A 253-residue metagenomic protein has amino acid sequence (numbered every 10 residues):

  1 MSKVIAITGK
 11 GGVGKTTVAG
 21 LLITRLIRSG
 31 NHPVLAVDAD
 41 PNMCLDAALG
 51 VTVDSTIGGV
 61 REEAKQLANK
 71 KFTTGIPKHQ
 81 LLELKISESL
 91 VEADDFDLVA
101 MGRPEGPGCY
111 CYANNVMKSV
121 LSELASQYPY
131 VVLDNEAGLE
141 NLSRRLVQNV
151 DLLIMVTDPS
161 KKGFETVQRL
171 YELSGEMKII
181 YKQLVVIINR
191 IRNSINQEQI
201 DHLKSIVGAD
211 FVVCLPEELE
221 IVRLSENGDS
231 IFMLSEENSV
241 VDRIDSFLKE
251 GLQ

Functional and structural regions predicted by a protein language model:
K3-P41: Walker A/P-loop phosphate-binding motif and the immediately C-terminal alpha-helix
V4, A36, F96-L98, F211-C214: Conserved beta-strand scaffold positions in the cores of enzyme catalytic domains, especially in NTP/NDP-utilizing
G20, E237-L252: Short, amphipathic alpha-helical "lid/cap" segments that border enzyme active or binding sites
R28-D94: N-terminal phosphate/diphosphate-binding loop that engages ATP/GTP or pyrophosphate donors across diverse enzyme folds
A39-N42, R190-R192, E218: Residues in the short beta-alpha loop(s) of Rossmann-like NAD(P)-binding domains
K78-A93, D97-L133: Cytosolic-facing regulatory segments adjacent to core modules
Y112-C214, R223: Conserved catalytic-core segment of NTP-binding enzymes
N227-N238: C-terminal boundary of histidine-terminating zinc-finger modules
